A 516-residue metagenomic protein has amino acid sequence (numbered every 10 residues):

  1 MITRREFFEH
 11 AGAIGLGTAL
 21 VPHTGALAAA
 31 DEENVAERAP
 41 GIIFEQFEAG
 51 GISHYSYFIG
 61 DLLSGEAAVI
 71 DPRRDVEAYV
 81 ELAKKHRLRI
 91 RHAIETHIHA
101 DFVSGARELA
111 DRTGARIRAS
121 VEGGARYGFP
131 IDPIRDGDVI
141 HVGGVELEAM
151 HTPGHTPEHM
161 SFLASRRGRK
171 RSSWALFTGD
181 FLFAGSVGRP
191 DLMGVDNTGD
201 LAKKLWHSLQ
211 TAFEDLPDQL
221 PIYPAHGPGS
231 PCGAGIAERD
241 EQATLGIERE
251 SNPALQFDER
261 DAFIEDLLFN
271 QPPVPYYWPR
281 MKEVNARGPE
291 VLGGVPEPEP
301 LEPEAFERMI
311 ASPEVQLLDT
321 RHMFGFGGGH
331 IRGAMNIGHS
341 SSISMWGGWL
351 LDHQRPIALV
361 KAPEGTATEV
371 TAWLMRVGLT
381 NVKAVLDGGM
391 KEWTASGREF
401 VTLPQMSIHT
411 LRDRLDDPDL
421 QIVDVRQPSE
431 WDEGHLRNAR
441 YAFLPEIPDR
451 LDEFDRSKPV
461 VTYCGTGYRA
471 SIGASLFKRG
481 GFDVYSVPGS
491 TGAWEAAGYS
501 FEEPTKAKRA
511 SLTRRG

Functional and structural regions predicted by a protein language model:
M1-T3: Secretory targeting signals
E6-A29: N-terminal export signals
A30-A39, S64, E77, D111-T156 (+3 more regions): Metallo-beta-lactamase
A36-R89, F162-G179: Conserved beta-strand hairpin/beta-sheet module of binuclear metal-dependent hydrolase folds, prominently
I70, R91-H97, R118-V121, T152-G154 (+2 more regions): Active-site neighborhood of phospho(di)ester-bond hydrolases with catalytic His/Asp-centered motifs
R74-R118: Active-site metal-binding motif and surrounding structural segment of the metallo-beta-lactamase
R169-L176, G185, N197-G294: Divalent-metal (often Zn2+) His-rich catalytic cores of metallo-beta-lactamase-fold enzymes
R189-D191, V195, G246-E290, G294-P298 (+2 more regions): Rhodanese-like catalytic fold shared by cysteine-dependent sulfurtransferases and DSP/PTP-type phosphatases
